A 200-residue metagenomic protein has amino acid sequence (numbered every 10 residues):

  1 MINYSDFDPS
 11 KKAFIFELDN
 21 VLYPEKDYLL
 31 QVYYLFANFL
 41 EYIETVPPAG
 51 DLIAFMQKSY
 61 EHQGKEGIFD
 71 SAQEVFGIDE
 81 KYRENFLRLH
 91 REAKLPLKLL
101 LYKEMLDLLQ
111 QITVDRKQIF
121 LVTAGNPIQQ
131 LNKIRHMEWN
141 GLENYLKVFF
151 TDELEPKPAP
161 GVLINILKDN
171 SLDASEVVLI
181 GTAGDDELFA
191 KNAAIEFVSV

Functional and structural regions predicted by a protein language model:
M1-G50: Active-site neighborhood of HAD-like aspartate-dependent phosphohydrolases
F7-S10, V114-K117, N170-E176: Glycine-rich phosphate-binding loop signature in dinucleotide/nucleotide-binding domains
Q57-R91: A metal-dependent, Asp-based hydrolase signature
E92-L121, P160: Short, acidic loop-to-helix structural element flanking the phosphoryl-transfer center in phosphate-processing enzymes
L100, N126-V177, G184, L188: Substrate-recognition "cap/lid" segment bordering the active-site pocket of phosphatases
F120-T123, L179, S199: Structural beta-sheet core signal
T182-V198: Acidic, divalent-metal-coordinating active-site segment for phosphoryl/phosphodiester hydrolysis, typified by short
